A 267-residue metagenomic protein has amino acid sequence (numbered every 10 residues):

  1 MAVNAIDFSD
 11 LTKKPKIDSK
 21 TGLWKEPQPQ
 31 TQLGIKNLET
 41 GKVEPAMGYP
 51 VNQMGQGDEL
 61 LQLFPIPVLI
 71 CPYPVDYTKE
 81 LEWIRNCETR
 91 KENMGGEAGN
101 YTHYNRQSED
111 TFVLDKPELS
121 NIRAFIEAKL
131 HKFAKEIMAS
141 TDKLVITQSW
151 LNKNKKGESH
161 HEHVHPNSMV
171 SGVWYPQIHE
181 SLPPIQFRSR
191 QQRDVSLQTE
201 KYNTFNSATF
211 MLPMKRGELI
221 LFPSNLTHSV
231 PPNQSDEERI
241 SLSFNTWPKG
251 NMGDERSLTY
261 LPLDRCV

Functional and structural regions predicted by a protein language model:
V3-Y49: Charge- and polar-rich, low-complexity intrinsically disordered segments of small proteins and propeptides that act as
Y49-M138, P262-R265: Non-heme Fe(II)/2-oxoglutarate
L81-T89, N121-R190: Non-heme Fe(II) oxygenase catalytic core, chiefly the N-lobe of the double-stranded beta-helix
E82, N233, G253-R256: Short conserved micro-motifs at the rims of enzyme active sites and ligand-binding pockets
N152-L221, N251-Y260: Catalytic core of non-heme Fe(II) oxygenases with the double-stranded beta-helix
H160-H163, H228-S235: Short beta-strand His + acidic residue motifs that chelate non-heme Fe in jelly-roll/DSBH and cupin folds
G172-W174, E237-N251: A short hydrophobic beta-strand segment most commonly corresponding to one strand of the jelly-roll/cupin
